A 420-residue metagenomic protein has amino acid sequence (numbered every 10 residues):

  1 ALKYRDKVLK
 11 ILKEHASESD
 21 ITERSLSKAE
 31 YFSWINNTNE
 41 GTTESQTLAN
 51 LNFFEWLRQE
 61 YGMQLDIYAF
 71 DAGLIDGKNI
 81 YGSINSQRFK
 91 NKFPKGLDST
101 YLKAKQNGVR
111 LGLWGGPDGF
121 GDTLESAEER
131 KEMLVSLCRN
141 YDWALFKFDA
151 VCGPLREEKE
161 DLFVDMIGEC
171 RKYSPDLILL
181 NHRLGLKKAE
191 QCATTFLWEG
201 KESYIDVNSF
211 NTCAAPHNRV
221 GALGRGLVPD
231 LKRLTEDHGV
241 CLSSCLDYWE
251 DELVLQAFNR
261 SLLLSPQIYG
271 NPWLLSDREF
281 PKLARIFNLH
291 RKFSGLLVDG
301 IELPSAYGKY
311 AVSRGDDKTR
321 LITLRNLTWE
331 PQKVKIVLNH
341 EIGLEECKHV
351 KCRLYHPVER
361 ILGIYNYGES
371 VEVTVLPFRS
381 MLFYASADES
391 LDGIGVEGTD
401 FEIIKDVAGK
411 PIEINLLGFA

Functional and structural regions predicted by a protein language model:
A1-D118, E128, W273-P304, R314-T319 (+3 more regions): Conserved structural scaffold segments of CAZyme catalytic domains across common CAZy folds
L9-K10, T47, L338-N339, G398-I403: Short intrinsically disordered coil segments
N36-T38, I75, F120, W329 (+6 more regions): Generic "edge-of-domain/loop-turn" microfeature
A49-F53, M133, L253: Well-ordered alpha-helical segments embedded in enzymatic catalytic cores
Q64-E252: Aromatic- and carboxylate-enriched substrate-binding clefts and catalytic-loop regions of carbohydrate-active enzymes
D165-I361, E372-A385: Active-site-proximal substrate-binding groove within the catalytic cores of carbohydrate-active enzymes
H349-Y355, I394-V396, A420: Change to "...patches in solvent-exposed regions of secreted, membrane-anchored, or virion-exposed structural
L362-E413, L417-F419: C-terminal beta-strand-rich structural cap/linker in extracellular carbohydrate-active enzymes
